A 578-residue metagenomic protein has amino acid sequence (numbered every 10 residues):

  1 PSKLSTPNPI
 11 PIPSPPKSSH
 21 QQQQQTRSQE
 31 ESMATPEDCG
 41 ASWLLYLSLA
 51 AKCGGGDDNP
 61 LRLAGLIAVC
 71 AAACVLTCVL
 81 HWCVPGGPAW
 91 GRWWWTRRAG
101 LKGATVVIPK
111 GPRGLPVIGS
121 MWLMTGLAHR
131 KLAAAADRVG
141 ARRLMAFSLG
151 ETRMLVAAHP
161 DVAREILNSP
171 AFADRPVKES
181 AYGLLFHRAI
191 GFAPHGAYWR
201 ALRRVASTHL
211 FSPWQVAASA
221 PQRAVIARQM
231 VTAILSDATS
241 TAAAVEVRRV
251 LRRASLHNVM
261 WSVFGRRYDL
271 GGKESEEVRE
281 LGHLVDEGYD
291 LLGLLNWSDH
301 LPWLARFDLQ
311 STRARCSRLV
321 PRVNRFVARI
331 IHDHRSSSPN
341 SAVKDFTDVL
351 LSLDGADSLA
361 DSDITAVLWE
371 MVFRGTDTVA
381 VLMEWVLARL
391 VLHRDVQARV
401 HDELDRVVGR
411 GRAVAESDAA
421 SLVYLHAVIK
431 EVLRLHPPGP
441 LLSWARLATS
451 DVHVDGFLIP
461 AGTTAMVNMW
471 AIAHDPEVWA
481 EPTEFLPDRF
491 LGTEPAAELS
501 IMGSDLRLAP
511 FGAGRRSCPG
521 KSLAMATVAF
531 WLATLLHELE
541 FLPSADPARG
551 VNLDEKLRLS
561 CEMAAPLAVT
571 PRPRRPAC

Functional and structural regions predicted by a protein language model:
P9-P15, S19-R27: Low-complexity, intrinsically disordered transcriptional activation domains enriched in glutamine and histidine
A34-A71, V75, A227, D405-V407 (+3 more regions): Cytochrome P450 proximal C-terminal region
A34-F186, A197, A201, A224-T232 (+1 more regions): N-terminal membrane-proximal hinge/A-helix region immediately C-terminal to the signal-anchor transmembrane segment
G119-G140, R325, V414-D455, P476 (+1 more regions): Conserved cytochrome P450 K-helix E-x-x-R motif and the immediately C-terminal K′/meander segment
L155-P160, A227-M230, N258-V263, V323 (+8 more regions): Hydrophobic, repeat-rich solenoid/adaptor surfaces of innate immune receptors and signaling proteins
K178-Y182, A217-M383, R399, E416 (+1 more regions): Cytochrome P450 heme-thiolate monooxygenase catalytic core
T378-D395, H401-E403, S522-E538: Cytochrome P450 catalytic-core helices
V467-E498: Conserved cytochrome P450 K-helix/beta-meander segment immediately N-terminal to the heme-binding cysteine loop
